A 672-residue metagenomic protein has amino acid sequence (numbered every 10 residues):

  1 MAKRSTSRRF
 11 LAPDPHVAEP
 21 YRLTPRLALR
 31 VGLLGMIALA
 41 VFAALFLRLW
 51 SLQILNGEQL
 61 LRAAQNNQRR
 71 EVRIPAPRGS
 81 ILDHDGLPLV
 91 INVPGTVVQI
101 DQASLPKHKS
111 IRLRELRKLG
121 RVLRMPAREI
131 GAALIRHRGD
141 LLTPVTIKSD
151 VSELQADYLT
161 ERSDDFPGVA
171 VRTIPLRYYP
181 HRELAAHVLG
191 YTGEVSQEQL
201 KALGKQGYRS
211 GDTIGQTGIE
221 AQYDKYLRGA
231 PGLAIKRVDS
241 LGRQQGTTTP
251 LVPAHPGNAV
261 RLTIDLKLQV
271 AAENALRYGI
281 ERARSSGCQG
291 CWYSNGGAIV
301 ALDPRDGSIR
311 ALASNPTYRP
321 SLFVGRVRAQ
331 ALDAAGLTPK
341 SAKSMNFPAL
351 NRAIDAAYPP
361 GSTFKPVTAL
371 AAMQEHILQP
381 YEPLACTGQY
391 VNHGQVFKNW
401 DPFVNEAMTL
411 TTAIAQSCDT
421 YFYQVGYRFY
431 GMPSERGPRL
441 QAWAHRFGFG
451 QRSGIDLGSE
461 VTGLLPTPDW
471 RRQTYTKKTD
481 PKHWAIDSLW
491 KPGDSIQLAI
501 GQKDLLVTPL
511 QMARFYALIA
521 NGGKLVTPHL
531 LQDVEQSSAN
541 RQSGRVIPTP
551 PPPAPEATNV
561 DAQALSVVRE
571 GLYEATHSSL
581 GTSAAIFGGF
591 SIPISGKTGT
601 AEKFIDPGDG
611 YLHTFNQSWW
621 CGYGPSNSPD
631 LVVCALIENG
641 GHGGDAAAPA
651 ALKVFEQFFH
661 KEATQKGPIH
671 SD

Functional and structural regions predicted by a protein language model:
M1-A329, A357, Q379, R436-R446 (+5 more regions): Periplasmic/cell-envelope proteins involved in peptidoglycan metabolism and beta-lactam response
R8-P15, V90, V238-H255, I264 (+5 more regions): Beta-lactam-recognizing serine transpeptidase/beta-lactamase-like catalytic domain environment
